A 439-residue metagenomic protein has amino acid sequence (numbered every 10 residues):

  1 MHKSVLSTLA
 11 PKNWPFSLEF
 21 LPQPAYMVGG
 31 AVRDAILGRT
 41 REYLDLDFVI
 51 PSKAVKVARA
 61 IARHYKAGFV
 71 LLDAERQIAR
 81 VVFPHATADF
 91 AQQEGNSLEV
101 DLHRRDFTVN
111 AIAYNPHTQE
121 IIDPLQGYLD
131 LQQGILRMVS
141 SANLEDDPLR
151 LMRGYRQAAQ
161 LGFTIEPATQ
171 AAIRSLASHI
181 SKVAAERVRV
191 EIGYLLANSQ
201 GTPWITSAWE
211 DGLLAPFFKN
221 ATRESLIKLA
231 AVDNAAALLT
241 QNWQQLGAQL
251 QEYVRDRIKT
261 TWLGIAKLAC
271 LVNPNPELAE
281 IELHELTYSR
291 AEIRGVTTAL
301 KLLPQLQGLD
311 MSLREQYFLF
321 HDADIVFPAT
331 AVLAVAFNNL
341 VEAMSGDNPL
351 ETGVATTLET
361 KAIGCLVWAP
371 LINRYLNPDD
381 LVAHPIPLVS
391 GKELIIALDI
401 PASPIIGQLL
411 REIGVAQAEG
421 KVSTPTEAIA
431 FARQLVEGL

Functional and structural regions predicted by a protein language model:
M1-L439: Catalytic cores of the polymerase beta-like nucleotidyltransferase superfamily and closely associated nucleotide
